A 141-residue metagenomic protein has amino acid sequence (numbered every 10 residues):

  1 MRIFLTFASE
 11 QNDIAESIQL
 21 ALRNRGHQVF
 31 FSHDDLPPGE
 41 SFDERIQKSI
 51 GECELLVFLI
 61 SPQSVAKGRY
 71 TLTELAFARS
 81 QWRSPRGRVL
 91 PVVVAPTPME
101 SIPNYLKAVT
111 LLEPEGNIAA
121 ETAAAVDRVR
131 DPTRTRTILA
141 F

Functional and structural regions predicted by a protein language model:
M1-L59, R79-R88, A125-F141: Conserved N-terminal substructure of TIR/SEFIR domains
A21-R23, T73-F77, A108: Glycine-rich, phosphate-binding/catalytic loops in enzymes
G39-D43, L72, A119: Structural motif corresponding to alpha-helix initiation and N-cap regions
V57, L90-V92, L112: Hydrophobic/aromatic beta-strand patches that form the interior of the parallel beta-sheet core in alpha/beta enzyme
P62-Q63, V92-P98: Short beta-alpha junction loops
P62-R83: Conserved TIR/SEFIR loop-to-helix hotspot centered on a Trp-containing motif with a nearby acidic residue
T97-A108: Glycine-rich, charge-decorated loop segments at or immediately adjacent to ligand/cofactor-binding or catalytic sites
A108-A123: Output/docking surface of receiver
